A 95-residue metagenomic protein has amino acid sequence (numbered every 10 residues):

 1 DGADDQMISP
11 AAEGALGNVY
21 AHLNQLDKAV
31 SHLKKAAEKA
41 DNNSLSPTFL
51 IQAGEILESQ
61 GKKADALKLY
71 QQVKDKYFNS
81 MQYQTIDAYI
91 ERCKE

Functional and structural regions predicted by a protein language model:
D1-P10, A37-L45, V73-I86: Short solvent-exposed coil/turn linkers within tandem alpha-helical repeat scaffolds
G17-A21, L50: Alpha-helical solenoid scaffolds in eukaryotic macromolecular assemblies
